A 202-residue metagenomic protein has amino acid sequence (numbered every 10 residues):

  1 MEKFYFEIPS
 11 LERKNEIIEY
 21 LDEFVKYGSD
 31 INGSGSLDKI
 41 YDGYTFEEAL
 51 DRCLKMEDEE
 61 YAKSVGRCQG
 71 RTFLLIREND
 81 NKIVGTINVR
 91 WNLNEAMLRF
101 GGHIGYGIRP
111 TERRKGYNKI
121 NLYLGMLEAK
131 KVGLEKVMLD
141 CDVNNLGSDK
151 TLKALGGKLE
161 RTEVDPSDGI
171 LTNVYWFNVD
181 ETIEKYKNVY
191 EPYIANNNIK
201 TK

Functional and structural regions predicted by a protein language model:
M1-H103, D168-K202: GNAT-family acyltransferases
E16, N121, G147: Charged catalytic carboxylate motif
L75, L134, T162-D165: Catalytic cores of nucleotide-sugar-dependent glycosyltransferases that transfer UDP/GDP/TDP-activated
G105-I108, R114-K131, K150-A154: Conserved acetyl-CoA-binding loop-helix of GNAT-fold acetyltransferases
R113, L139-D149: Conserved beta-strand-loop-alpha-helix junction that forms the acyl-donor binding cleft
A129-D140: Conserved GNAT acetyl-CoA-binding A-motif
D140-C141, G156-V174: Conserved catalytic-core motifs of GNAT/GCN5-like acyltransferases
